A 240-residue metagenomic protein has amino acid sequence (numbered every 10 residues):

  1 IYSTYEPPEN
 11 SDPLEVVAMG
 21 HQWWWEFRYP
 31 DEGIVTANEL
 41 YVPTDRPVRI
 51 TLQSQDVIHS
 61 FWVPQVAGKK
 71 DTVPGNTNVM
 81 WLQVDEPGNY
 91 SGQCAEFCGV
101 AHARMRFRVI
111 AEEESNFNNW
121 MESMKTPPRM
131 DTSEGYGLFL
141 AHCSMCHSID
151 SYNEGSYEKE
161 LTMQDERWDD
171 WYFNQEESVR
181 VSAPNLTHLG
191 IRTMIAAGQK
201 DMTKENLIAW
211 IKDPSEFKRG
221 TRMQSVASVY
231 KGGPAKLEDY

Functional and structural regions predicted by a protein language model:
I1-S144, S148-V181, G198-K212, K218-Y240: Non-transmembrane, membrane-proximal soluble domains of secreted or membrane proteins
L186: "…together with the soluble PPM/PP2C metallo-phosphatase catalytic core" -> "…together with the soluble PPM/PP2C
